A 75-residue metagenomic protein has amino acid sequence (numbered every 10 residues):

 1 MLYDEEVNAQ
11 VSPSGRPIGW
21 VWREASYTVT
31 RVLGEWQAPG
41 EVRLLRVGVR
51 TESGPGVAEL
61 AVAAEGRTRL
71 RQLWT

Functional and structural regions predicted by a protein language model:
M1-T75: N- and C-terminal low-complexity/disordered segments
